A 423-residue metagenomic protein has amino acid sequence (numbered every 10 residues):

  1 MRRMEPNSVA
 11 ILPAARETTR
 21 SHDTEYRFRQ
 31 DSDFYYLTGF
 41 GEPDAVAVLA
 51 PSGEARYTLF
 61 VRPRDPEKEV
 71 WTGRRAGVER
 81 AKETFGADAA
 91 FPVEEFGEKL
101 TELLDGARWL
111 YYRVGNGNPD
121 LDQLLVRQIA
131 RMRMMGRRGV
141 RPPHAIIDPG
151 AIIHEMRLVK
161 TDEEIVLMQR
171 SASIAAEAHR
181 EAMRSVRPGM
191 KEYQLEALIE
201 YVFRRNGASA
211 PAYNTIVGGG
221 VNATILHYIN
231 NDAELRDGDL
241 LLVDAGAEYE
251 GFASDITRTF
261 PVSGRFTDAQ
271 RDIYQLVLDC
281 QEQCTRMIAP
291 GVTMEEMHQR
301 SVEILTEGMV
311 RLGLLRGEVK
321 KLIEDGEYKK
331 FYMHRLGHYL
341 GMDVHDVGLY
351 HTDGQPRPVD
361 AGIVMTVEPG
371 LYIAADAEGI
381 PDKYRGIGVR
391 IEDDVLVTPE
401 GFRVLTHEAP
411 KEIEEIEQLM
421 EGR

Functional and structural regions predicted by a protein language model:
M1-R423: Active-site neighborhoods and metal-handling regions in enzymes and metal-associated proteins
